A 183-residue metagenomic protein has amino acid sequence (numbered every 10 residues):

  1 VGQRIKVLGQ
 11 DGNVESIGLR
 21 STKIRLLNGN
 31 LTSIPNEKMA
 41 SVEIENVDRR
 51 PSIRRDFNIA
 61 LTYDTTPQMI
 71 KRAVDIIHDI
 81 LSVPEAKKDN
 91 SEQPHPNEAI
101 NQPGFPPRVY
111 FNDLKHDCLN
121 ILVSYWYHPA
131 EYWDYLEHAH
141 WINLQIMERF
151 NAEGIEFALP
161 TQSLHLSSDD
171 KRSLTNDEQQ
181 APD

Functional and structural regions predicted by a protein language model:
V1-Q3: Structural motif
V7, D11-N13, L19-D183: Structured, soluble regulatory/oligomerization domains located on the cytosolic or IMS-facing side of membrane proteins
